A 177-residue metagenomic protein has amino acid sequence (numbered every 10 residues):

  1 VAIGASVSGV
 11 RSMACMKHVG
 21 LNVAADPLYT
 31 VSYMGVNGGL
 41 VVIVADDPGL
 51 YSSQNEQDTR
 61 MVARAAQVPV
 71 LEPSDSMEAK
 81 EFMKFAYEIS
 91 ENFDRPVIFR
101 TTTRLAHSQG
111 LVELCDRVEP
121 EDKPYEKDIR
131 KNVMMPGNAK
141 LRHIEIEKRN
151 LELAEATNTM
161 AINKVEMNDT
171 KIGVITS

Functional and structural regions predicted by a protein language model:
V1-E91: Thiamine diphosphate
P73-S177: Flexible, low-complexity linker and terminal segments
